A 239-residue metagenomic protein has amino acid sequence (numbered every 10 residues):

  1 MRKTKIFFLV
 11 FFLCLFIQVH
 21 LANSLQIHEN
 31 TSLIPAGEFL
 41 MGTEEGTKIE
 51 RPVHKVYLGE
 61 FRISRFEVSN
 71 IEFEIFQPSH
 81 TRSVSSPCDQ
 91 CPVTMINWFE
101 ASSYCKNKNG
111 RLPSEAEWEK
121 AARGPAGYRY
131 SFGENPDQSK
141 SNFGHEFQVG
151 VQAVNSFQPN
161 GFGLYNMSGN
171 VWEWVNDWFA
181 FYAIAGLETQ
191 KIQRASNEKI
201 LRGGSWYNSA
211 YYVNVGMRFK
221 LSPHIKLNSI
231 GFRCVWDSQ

Functional and structural regions predicted by a protein language model:
R2-A116, R123-Y128, E198, R218-Q239: Extended beta-strand/loop cores of jelly-roll/beta-sandwich
I34, L40, E44-E45, V84-F219 (+1 more regions): Functional-site microenvironments in short loops/helix caps that host divalent-cation chemistry
